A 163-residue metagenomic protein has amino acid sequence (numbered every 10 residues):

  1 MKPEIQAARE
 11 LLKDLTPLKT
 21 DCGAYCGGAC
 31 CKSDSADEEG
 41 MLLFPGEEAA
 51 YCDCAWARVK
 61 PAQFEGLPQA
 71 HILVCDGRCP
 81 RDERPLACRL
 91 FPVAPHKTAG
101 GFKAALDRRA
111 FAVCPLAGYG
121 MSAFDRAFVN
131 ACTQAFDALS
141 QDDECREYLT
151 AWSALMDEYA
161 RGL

Functional and structural regions predicted by a protein language model:
M1-L163: Short loop/turn segments that flank or connect secondary-structure elements
